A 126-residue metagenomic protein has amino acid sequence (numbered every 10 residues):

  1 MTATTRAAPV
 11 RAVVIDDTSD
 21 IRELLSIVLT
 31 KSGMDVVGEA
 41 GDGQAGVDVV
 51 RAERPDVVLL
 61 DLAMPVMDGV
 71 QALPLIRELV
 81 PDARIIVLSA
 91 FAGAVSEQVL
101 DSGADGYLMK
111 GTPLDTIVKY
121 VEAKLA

Functional and structural regions predicted by a protein language model:
M1-R11, D115-A126: Non-catalytic signal-transmission and effector/linker regions of two-component phosphorelay proteins
S19-G38: Two-component/phosphorelay signaling modules centered on CheY-like receiver
D42-A45, D68-Q71: Acidic catalytic/metal-coordinating carboxylates
R51-E53, L75-D82, S102: Conserved phosphotransfer cores of two-component systems
D61: Active-site residues of response regulator receiver
M64: Receiver (REC) domain active-site loop signature in two-component systems and cognate sites in sensor histidine kinases
Q71, F91-L108, T112-K119: Alpha4 helix (beta4-alpha4-beta5 surface) of REC/receiver domains from two-component response regulators
